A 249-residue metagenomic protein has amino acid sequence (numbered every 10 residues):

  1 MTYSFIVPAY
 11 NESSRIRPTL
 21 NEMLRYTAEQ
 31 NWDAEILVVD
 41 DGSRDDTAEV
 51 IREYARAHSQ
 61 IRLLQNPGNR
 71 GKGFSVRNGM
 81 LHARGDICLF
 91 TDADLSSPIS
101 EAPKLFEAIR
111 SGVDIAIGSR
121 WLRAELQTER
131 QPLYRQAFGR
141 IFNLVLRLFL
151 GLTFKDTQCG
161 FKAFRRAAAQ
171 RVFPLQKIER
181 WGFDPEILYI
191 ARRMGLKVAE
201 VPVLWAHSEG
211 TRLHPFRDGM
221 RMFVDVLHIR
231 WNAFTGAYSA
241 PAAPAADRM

Functional and structural regions predicted by a protein language model:
M1-Y3, L144, F149-L152, L175-M249: Hydrophobic helical membrane-anchoring modules
E12-R15, S43, K72, P98: Donor nucleotide-sugar binding loop of glycosyltransferases
E12-T27: Short, well-formed alpha-helical segments that are part of the catalytic scaffolds of diverse glycosyltransferases
T19, T47, V76, S100-A102 (+1 more regions): Acidic donor-diphosphate engagement hotspot in glycosyltransferases and nucleotidyltransferases that stabilizes
A34-L37, A48-H82: Conserved donor nucleotide-binding strand/loop of the catalytic core
D40-E49, L95: A conserved acidic beta->alpha catalytic loop
N66-H82, I87, I99-W181, H207-R217 (+1 more regions): Acceptor/aglycone-binding surface of glycosyltransferases and processive sugar-polymer synthases
